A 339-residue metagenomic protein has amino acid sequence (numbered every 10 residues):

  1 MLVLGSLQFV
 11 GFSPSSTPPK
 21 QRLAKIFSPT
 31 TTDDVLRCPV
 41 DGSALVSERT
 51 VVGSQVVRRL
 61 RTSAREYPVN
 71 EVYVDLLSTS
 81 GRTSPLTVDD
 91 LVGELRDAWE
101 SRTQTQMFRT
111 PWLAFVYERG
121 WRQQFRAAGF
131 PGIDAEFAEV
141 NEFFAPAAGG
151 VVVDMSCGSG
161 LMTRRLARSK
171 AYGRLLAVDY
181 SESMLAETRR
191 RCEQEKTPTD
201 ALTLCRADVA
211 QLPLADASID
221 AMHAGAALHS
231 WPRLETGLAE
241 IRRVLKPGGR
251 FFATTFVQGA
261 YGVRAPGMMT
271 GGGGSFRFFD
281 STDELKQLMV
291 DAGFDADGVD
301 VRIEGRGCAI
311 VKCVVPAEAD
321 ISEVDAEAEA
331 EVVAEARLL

Functional and structural regions predicted by a protein language model:
L23-M107: N-terminal auxiliary segments of SAM/dcSAM-dependent transferases
E71, L77-A147, L161-R165, E187: Conserved class I S-adenosyl-L-methionine
V151-Q211: Class I SAM-dependent methyltransferase SAM/SAH-binding core
A210-M222: A short acidic, Gly/Pro-enriched loop at the edge of an enzyme's catalytic core that lines a small-molecule cofactor
A221-R233: A short SAM/SAH-binding and catalytic strip from SAM-dependent methyltransferases
E235-P247: A short glycine-rich, Lys/Arg-flanked "PGG" loop and its adjoining helix->strand segment in the class I
R250-F279: Conserved class I S-adenosyl-L-methionine
R277-G293: Short alpha-helix
